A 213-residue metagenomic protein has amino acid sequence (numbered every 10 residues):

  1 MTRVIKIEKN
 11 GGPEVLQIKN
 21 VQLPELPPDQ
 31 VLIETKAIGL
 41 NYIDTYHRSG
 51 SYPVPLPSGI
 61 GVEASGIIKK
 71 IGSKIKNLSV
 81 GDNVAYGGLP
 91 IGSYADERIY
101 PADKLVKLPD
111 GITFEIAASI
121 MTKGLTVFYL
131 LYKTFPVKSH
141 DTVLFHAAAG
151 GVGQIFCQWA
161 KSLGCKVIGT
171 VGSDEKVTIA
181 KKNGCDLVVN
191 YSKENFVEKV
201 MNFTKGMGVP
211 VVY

Functional and structural regions predicted by a protein language model:
G12-P13, V21-S65: N-terminal glycine-rich beta->alpha transition that marks the start or flank of a dinucleotide-binding site
P27, S79-V80, K138: Residue-level recognition of short, solvent-exposed, well-ordered loop/turn junctions that link secondary-structure
S65-P90: A glycine-/small-residue-rich N-terminal strand-loop-strand element that serves as the cofactor-binding glycine loop
A85, L144, V189, P210-Y213: N-terminal Rossmann-like NAD(P) cofactor-binding module of classical short-chain dehydrogenase/reductase
Y86-A147: NAD(P)H dinucleotide-binding glycine-rich loop of Rossmann-like/cofactor-binding domains, especially the beta1-alpha1
M121-E194, E198-K199: Mid-domain Rossmann-like dinucleotide-binding core that forms the NAD(H)/NADP(H) cofactor-binding site
N202-V211: A glycine-rich helix->loop->beta "capping" turn within Rossmann-like NAD(P)(H)-dependent oxidoreductase domains
